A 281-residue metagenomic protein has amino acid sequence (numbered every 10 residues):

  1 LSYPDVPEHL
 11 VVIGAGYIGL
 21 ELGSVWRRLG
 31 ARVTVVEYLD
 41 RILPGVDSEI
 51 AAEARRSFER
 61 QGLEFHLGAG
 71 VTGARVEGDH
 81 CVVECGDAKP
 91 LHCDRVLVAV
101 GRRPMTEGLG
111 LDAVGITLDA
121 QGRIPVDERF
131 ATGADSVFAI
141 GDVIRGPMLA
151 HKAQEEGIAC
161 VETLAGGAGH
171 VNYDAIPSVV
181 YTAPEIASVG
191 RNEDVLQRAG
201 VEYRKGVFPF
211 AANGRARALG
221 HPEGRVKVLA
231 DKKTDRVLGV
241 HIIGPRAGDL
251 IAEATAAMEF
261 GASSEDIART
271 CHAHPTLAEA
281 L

Functional and structural regions predicted by a protein language model:
L1-P7, P90-L91, R95-L164, H170: FAD-site-proximal beta/loop scaffold in flavoenzymes
P4-V46, C81, L149, E156: Rossmann-like NAD(P)H-binding beta-loop-alpha module
E21, W26, M105-G108, A120 (+3 more regions): Glycine/Thr-rich phosphate-binding loops of Rossmann-like dinucleotide-binding domains
L29-E128, R191, R198-E202: A Rossmann-like FAD-binding core segment of flavoenzymes
V46-E53, S57, I140-V195, H274-L281: A conserved FAD-binding loop/helix module that cradles the flavin
V76-C81, A134, G220-G224: A short, glycine/Asx- and small/polar-enriched loop/turn that sits immediately N-terminal to a beta-strand
A165, I176, Y181-N192, Q197-L281: Flexible, glycine-rich terminal cap/loop adjacent to redox cofactors in electron-transfer oxidoreductases
